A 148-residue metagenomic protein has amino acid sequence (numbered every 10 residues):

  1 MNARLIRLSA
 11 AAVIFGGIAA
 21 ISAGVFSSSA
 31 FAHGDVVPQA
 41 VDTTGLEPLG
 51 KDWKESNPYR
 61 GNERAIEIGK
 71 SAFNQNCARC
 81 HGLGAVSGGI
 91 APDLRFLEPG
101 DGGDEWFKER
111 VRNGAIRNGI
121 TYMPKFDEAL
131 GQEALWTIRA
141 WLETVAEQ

Functional and structural regions predicted by a protein language model:
M1-R7: N-terminal secretory signal peptides that target proteins for export/translocation
A11-G24: Bacterial N-terminal signal peptides
P38-A72: Electrostatic cytochrome c docking/interface patches
Q39-A40, R95-E147: Extracytoplasmic electron-transfer domains, predominantly the class I c-type cytochrome c fold
A65, F73-R79, G84, A134: Short pre-active-site segment immediately N-terminal to redox-active cysteine/selenocysteine motifs in thiol-based
K70-Q75, G89, D101-E105, Q132: Sequence context surrounding c-type heme c attachment/ligation sites in exported
